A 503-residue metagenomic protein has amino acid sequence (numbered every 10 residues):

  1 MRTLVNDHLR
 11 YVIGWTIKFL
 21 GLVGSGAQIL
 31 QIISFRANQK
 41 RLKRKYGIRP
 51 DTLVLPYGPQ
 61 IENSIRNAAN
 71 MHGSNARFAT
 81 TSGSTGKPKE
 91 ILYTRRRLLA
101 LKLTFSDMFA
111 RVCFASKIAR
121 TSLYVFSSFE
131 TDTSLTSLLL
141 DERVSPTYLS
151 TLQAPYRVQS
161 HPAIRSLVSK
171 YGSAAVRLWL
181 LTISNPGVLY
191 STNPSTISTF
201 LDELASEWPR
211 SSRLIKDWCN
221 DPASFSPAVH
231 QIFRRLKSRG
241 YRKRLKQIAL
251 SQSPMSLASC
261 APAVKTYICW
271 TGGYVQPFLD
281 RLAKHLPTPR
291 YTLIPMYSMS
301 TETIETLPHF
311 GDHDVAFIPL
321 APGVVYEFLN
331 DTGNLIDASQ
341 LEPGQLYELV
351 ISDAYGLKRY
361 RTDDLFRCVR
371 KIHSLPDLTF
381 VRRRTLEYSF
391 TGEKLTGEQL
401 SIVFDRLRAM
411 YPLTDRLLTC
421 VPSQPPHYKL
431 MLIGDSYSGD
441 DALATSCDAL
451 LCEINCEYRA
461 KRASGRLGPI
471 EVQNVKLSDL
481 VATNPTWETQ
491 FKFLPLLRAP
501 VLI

Functional and structural regions predicted by a protein language model:
M1-R36, L98, S122-Y124, T133-T182 (+4 more regions): AMP-binding adenylation
I29, I33, A37-F78, K89-R96 (+3 more regions): Active-site diphosphate/adenylate-binding microenvironment
T81-S84, L282: Conserved S/T- and glycine-rich ATP-binding loop of Class I adenylate-forming
K87-I91, E387-F390: Short small-residue beta-strand/loop micro-motif enriched in glycine and branched aliphatics
R96-R97, Y190-S191, I294-M299: Active-site nucleophile and cofactor-binding loops and adjacent substrate-binding regions of central metabolic enzymes
T104-F109, S198-L201, F278-R281, E302-H309: Adenylate-forming
L293-I304, G392-G397: Active-site-proximal segments of catalytic enzyme domains that coordinate small-molecule cofactors or metal ions
M299-V315, D331-T332: Active-site loops of AMP-binding adenylate-forming
